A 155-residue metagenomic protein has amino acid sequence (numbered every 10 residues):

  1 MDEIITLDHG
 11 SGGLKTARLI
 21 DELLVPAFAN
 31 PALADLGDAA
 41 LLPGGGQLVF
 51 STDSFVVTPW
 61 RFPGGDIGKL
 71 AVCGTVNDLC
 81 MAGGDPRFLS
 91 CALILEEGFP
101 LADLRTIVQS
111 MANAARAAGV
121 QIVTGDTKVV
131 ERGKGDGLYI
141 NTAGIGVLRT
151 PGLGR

Functional and structural regions predicted by a protein language model:
M1-I5: Extreme N-terminal starter segment of soluble prokaryotic enzymes
T6, L14-R155: Glycine-rich phosphate/pyrophosphate-binding loop regions near the starts of catalytic domains
